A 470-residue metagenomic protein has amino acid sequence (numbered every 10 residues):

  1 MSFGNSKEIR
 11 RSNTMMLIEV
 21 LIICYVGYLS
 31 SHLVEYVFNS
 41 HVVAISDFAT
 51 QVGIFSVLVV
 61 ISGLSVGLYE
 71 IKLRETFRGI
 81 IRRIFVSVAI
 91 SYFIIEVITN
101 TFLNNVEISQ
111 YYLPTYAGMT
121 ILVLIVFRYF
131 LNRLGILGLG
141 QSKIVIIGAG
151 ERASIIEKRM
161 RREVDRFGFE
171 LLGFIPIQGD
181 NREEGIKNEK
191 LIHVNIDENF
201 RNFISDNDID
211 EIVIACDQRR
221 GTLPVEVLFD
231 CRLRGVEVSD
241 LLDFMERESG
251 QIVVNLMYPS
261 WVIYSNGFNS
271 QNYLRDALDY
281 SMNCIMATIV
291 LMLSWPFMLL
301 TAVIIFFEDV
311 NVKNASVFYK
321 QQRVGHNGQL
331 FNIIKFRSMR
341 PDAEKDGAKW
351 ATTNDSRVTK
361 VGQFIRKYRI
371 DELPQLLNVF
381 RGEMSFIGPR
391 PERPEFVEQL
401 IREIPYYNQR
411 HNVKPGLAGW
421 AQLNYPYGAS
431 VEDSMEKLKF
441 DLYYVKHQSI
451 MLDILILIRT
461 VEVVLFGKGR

Functional and structural regions predicted by a protein language model:
M1-L139, R470: Signature of alpha-helical transmembrane segments in polytopic membrane proteins
M1-L21, V126-W295: N-terminal hydrophobic signal-anchor/signal peptide
L33, Y129, R133, L137 (+3 more regions): Membrane-spanning helices that line or support transport/gating and their immediate boundary helices in channels
F38, R381, I404-R470: C-terminal terminal-structure detector
I84, V88, G140-K158, K313-M339: Membrane-cytosol interface motif
D180-E184, M245-Y258, A315-R357, A418-K437: Short, glycine-rich, amphipathic interfacial segments at transmembrane boundaries or analogous
R275-D342, I450, I456-R470: A hydrophobic, helix-centered structural microdomain
A351-K414, I456-T460, V464: A short, structured surface patch at a secondary-structure boundary
